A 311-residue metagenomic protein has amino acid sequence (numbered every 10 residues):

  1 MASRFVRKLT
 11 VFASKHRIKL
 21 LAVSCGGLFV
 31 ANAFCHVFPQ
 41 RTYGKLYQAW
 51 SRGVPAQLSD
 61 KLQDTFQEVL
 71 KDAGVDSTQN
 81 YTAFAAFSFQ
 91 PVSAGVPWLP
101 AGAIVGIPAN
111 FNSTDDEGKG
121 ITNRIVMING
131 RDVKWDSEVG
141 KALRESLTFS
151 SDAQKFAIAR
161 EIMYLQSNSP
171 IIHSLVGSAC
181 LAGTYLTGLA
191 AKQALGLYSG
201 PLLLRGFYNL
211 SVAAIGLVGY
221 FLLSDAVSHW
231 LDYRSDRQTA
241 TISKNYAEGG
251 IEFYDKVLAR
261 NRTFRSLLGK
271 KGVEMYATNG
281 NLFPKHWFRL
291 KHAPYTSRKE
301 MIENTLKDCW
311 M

Functional and structural regions predicted by a protein language model:
M1-A22, A179, L186-S211: Terminal single-pass membrane anchor helices
M1-A56: N-terminal low-structure segments adjacent to metalloprotease catalytic domains across cellular compartments
A2-A13, T148-S178: Membrane-interface, cytosolic juxtamembrane amphipathic helix immediately N-terminal to a transmembrane helix, enriched
K19-N32, G177, L181-Y185, L189 (+3 more regions): Small-residue-enriched transmembrane alpha-helices
P39-I162, Q166-S167: Peri-catalytic and regulatory segments of divalent metal-dependent proteins
A56-S77, K192-G272: Short helix/loop segments within enzyme catalytic domains that coordinate or immediately flank catalytic cofactors
A86-W98, I104, A240-M311: Active-site-proximal gating segments in proteases and membrane effectors
N168-G196, Y254-R260: Post-HEXXH active-site segment of zinc metalloproteases
